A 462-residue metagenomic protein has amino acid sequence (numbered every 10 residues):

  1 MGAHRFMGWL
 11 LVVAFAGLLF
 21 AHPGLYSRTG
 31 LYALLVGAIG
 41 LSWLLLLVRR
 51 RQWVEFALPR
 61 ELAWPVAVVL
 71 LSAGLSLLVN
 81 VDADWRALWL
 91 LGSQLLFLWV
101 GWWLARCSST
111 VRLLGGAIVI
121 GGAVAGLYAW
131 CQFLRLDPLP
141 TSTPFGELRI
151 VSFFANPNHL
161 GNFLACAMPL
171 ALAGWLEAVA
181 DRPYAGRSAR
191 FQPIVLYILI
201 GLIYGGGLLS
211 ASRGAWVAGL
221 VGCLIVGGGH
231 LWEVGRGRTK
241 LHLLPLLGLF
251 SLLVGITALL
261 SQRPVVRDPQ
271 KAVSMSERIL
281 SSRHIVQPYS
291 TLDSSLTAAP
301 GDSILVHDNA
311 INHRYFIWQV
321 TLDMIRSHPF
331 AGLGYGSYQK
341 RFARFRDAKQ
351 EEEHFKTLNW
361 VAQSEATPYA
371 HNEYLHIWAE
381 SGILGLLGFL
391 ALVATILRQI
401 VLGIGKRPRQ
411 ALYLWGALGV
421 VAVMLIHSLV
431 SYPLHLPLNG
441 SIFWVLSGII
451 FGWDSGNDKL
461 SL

Functional and structural regions predicted by a protein language model:
M1-R86, L95-I120, T141, A173-Y197 (+5 more regions): Transmembrane signal-anchor hairpin modules in multi-pass inner-membrane enzymes, especially those that act on
W9-F15, V195-G201, P368, N372 (+1 more regions): Loop-to-helix entry and N-terminal half of a specific, functionally important transmembrane alpha helix in multi-pass
A16-Y26, Y374-S381, Y413-F451: Membrane helix-loop boundary segments at the extracytoplasmic
H22-Y32, D82-R86, A129, A155-N158 (+4 more regions): Helix-loop-helix junctions and helix-breaking kinks within/between transmembrane helices of multi-pass membrane
G30-L46, L88-L98, L160-M168, V217-L224 (+4 more regions): Membrane-embedded alpha-helical segments of multi-pass membrane proteins, especially the transmembrane helices
L70-L77, T110-T141, A155, H159-G161 (+1 more regions): Hydrophobic alpha-helical transmembrane segments
D137-F154, R267-V320, M324, Y335-A379: Interfacial juxtamembrane loops and adjacent helix segments that form the catalytic/substrate-binding surfaces
G229, I383-W415: Hydrophobic transmembrane alpha-helices and their immediate junctions
